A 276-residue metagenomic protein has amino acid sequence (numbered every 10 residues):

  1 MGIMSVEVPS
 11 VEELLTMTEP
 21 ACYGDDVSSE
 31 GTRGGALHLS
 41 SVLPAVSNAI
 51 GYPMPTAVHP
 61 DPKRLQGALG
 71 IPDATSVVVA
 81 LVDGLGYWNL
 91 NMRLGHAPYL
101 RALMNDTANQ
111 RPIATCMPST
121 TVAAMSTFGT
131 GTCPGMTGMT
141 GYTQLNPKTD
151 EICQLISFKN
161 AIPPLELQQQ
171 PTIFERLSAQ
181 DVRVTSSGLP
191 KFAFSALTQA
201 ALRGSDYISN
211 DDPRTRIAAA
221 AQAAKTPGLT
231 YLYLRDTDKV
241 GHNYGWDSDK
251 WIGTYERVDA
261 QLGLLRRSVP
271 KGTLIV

Functional and structural regions predicted by a protein language model:
G2-P62, M92-W246: His/Asp/Glu-rich, glycine-adjacent segments that coordinate divalent cations and/or stabilize oxyanion chemistry on
P44, N48, G70, E175 (+2 more regions): Surface-exposed alpha-helical segments enriched in charged/polar residues
D61-A74, A179, Q222-A223, R266-K271: A short acidic-Thr-Gly-centered motif at the start of a beta-strand
P72-R93: TRNA-binding/sensing appendages of the translation machinery
V78-V79, R257-V276: Metal-dependent active-site segment of extracytoplasmic phospho-/sulfohydrolases and closely related
V79-L81, L229-Y233, V276: Structural motif
Y244-R257: Active-site-proximal segments of metal-dependent phosphoesterases and phosphodiesterases across multiple
